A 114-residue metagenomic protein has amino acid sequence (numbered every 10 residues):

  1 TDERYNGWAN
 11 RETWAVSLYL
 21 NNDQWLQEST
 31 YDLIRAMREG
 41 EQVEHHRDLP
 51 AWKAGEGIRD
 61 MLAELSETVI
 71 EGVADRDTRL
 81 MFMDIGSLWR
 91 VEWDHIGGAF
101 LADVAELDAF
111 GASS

Functional and structural regions predicted by a protein language model:
T1-S114: Acidic interaction surfaces
